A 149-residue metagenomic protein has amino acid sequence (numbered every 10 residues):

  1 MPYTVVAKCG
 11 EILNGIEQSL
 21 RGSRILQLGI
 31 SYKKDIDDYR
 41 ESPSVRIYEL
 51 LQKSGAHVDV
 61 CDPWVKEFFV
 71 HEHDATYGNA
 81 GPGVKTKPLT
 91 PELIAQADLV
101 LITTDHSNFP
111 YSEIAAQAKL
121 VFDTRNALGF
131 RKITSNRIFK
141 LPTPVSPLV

Functional and structural regions predicted by a protein language model:
M1-V149: Structural/interface elements that position substrates and couple domains in central-metabolism enzymes
